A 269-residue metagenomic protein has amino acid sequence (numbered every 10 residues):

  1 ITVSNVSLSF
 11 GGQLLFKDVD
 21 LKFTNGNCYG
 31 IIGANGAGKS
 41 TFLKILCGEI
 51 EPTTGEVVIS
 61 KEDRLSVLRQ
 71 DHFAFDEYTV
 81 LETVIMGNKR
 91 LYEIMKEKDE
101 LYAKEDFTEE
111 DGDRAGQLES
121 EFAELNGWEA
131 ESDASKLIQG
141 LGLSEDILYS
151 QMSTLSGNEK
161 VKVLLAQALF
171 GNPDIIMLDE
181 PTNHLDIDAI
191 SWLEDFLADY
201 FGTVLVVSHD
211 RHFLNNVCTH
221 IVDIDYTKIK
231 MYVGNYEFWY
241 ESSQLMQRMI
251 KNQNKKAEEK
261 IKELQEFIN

Functional and structural regions predicted by a protein language model:
I1-K255: ABC ATP-binding cassette signature C-motif
E258-N269: Short cytosolic helices in intracellular loops of multi-pass membrane proteins
